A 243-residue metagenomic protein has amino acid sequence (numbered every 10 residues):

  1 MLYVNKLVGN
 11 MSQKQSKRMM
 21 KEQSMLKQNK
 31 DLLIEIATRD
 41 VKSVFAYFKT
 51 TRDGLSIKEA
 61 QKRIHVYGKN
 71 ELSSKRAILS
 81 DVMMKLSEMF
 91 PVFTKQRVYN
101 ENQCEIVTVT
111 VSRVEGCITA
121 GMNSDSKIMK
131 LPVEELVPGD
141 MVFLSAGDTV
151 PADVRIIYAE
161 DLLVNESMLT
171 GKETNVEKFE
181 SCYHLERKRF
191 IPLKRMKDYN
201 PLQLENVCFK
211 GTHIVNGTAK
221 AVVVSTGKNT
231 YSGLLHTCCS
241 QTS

Functional and structural regions predicted by a protein language model:
M1-S243: Conserved cytosolic headpiece of P-type ATPases
